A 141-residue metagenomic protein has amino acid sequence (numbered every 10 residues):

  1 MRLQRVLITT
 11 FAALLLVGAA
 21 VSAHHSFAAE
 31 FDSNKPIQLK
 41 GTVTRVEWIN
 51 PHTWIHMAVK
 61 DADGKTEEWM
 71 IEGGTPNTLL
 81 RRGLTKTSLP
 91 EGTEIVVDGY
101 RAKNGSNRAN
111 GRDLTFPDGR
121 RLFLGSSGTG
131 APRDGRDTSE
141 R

Functional and structural regions predicted by a protein language model:
M1-F11: Bacterial N-terminal signal peptides that target proteins for export
T9-A19: Bacterial N-terminal signal peptides
S22-I37: Short boundary/loop segments of OB/S1/cold-shock single-stranded nucleic-acid-binding domains
G41-V43, E94: Conserved hydrophobic positions within beta-strands
I49-V59: Short aromatic-glycine-enriched beta-strand elements
R81-V97: Short nucleic-acid-contacting surface segments enriched for D/E, G, S/T with interspersed K/R
A102-S126: OB-fold/S1-family single-stranded nucleic acid-binding modules
R120-R141: Extended, charge-rich, solvent-exposed interface segments
